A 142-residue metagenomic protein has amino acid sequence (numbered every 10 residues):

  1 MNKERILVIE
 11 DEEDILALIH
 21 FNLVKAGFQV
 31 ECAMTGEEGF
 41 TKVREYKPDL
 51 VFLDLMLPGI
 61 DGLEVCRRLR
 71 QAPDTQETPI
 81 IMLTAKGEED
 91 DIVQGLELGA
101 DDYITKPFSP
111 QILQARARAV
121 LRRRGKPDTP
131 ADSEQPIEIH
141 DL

Functional and structural regions predicted by a protein language model:
E4-R5, L121-L142: Short, Lys/Arg-enriched segments at the junction into DNA-binding effector domains of transcriptional regulators
E10: Conserved acidic carboxylate
L16, P58, E88, K106: The feature encodes the CheY-like receiver
A17-K25: Charged docking surfaces used in two-component/phosphorelay signaling
G27-G36, K42: Short hydrophobic/Thr-rich beta-strand motif most characteristic of the beta2 strand and flanking loop of CheY-like
Y46-F52, L57: Active-site beta3 strand of CheY-like receiver
